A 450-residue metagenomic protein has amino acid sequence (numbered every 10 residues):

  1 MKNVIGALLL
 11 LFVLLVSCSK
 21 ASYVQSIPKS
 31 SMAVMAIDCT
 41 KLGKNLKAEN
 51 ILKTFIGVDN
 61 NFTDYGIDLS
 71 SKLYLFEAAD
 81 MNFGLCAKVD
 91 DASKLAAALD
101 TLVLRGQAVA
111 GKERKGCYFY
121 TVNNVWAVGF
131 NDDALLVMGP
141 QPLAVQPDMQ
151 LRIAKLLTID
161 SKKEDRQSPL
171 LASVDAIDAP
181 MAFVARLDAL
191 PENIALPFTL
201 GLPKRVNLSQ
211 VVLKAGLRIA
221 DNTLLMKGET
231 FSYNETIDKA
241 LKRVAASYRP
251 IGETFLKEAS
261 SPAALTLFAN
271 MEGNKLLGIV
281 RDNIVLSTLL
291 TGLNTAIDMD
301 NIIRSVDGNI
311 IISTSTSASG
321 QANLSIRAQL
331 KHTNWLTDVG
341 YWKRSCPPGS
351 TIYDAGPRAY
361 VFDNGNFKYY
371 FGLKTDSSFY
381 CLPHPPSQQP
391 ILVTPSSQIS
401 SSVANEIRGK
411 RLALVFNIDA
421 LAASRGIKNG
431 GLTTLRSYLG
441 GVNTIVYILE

Functional and structural regions predicted by a protein language model:
M1-A7: Positively charged n-region of N-terminal signal peptides that target proteins for export
A7-V16: Bacterial N-terminal signal peptides
C18-S22: Bacterial signal peptide processing site
V24-M35: Alpha-helical transmembrane signal-anchor/signal-peptide segments
M35, Y65-P169, S305-E406: Single conserved position on a long alpha-helix in the C-terminal lobe of the eukaryotic protein kinase
I37-I67, F76: Post-signal-peptide N-terminal segment of Sec-exported extracytoplasmic proteins
G139-P140, P147-D148, L157-T266, I407-E450: Leucine-rich, highly hydrophobic segment in Treponema pallidum outer-membrane-associated proteins
T254-D307, K331-L336: Extended non-catalytic domains of envelope/secretory-pathway proteins
